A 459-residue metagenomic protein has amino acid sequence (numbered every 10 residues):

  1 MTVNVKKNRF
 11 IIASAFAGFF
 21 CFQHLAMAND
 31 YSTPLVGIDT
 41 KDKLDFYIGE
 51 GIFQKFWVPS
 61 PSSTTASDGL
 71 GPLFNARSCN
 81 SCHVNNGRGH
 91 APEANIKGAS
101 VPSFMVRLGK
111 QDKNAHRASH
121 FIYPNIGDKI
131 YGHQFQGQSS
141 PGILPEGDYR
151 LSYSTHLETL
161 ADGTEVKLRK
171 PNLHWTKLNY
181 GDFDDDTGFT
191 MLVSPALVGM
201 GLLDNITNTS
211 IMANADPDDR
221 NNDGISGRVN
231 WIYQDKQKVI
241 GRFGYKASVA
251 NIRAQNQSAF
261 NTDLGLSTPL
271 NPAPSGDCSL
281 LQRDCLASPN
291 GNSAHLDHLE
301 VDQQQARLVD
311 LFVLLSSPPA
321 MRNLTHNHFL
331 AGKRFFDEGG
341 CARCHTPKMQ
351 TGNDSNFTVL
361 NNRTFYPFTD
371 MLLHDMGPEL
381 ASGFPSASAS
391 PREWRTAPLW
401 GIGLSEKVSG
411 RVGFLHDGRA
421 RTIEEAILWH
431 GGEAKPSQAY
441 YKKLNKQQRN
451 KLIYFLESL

Functional and structural regions predicted by a protein language model:
M1, V5, F20-C21, M27 (+1 more regions): Intrinsic disorder/low-complexity signature
T2-S14: Bacterial N-terminal signal peptides that target proteins for export
A13-Q23: Bacterial N-terminal signal peptides
A26-L459: Periplasmic c-type cytochrome electron-transfer domains
